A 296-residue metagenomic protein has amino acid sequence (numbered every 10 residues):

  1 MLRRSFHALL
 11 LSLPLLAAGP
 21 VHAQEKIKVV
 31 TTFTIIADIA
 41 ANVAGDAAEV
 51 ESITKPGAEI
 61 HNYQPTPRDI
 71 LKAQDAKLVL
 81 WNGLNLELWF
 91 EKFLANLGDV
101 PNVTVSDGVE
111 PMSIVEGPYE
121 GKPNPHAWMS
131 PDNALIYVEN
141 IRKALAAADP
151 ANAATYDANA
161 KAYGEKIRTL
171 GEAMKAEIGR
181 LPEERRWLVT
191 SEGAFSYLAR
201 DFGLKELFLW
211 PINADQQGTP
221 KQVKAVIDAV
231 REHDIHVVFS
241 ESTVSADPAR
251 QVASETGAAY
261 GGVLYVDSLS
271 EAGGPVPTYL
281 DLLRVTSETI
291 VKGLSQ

Functional and structural regions predicted by a protein language model:
M1, A17-A23: C-terminal segment of N-terminal export signals and the immediately downstream linker at the start of the mature
R3-H7: N-terminal export leaders
A8-A17: Bacterial N-terminal signal peptides
A23-Q296: Extracytoplasmic metal-acquisition and chelation regions
